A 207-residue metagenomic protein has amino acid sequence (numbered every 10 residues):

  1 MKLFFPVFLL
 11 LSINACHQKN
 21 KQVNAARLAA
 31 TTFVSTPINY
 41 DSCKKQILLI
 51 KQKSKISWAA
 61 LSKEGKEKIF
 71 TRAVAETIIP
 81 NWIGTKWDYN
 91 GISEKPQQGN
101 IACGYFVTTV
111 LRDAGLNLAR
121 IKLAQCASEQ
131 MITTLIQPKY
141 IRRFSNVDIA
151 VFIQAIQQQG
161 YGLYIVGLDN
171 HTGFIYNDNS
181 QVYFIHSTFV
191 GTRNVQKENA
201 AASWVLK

Functional and structural regions predicted by a protein language model:
M1-A25: Bacterial Sec-dependent N-terminal signal peptides
P6, L116, G162-Y164: Conserved active-site beta-strand-loop modules that form the wall/rim of enzyme catalytic pockets and either contain
Q22-Q125, E129: N-terminal capping segments
C126-Q196: ...with weaker cross-activation on analogous glycine-rich loops/strands in unrelated enzymes
A200-K207: Glycine-rich, aromatic-bearing surface loops/beta-hairpins
